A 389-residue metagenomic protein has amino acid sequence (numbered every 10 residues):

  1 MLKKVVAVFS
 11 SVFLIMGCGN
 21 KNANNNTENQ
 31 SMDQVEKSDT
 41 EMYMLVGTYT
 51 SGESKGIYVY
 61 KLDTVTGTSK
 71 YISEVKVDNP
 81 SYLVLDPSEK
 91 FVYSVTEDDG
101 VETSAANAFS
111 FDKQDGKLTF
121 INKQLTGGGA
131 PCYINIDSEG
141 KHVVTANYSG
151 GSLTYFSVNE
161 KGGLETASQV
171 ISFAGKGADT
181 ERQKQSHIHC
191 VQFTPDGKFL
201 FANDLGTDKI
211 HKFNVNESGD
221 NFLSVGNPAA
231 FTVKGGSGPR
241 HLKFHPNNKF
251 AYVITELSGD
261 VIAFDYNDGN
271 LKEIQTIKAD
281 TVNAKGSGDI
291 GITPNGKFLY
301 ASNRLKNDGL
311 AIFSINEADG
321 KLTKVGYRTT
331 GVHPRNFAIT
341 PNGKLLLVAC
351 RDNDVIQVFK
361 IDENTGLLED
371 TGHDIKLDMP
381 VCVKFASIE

Functional and structural regions predicted by a protein language model:
M16-G17: C-terminal motif of bacterial Sec signal peptides marking the signal peptidase cleavage site
E28-D63: An edge-strand/N-cap motif at the start of beta-rich repeat modules
T50-E53, E97-E102, S149-S152, T207-K209 (+3 more regions): Short glycine/acidic-enriched loop and turn motifs that connect beta-strands
E53, V77-S88, G127-S138, H142 (+5 more regions): Beta-rich, blade/repeat-based domains predominating in secreted/periplasmic proteins but also intracellular
K61-G67, F109-G116, F156-E165, F213-F222 (+3 more regions): Short loop/turn segments immediately following beta-strands, especially the blade-tip and inter-blade linker loops
K70-V75, T119-L125, Q169, G175-R182 (+4 more regions): A short beta-strand motif characteristic of beta-propeller blades
Y71-G140: Blade-loop segments of beta-propeller domains
